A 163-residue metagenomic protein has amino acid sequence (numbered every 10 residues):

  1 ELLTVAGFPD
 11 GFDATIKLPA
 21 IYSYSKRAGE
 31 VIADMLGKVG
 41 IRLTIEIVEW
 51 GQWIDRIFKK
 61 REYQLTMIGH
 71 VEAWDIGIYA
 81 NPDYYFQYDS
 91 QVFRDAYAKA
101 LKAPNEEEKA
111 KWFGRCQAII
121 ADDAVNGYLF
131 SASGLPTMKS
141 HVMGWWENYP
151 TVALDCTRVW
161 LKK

Functional and structural regions predicted by a protein language model:
E1-T15: Immediate post-signal peptide segment of exported/extracytoplasmic ligand-binding proteins
L2, V31-K38: Structural preference for long, well-ordered alpha-helical segments within the folded cores of structured domains
G11-D13, G40, A124-N126: Short secondary-structure junction motifs
G11-I21, L43-E46, Q64: Short, well-ordered beta-strand elements
A20, Y24-D34, G51-K163: Detector for C-terminal structural segments
K38-G51: Short, well-structured beta-strand/strand-turn elements
